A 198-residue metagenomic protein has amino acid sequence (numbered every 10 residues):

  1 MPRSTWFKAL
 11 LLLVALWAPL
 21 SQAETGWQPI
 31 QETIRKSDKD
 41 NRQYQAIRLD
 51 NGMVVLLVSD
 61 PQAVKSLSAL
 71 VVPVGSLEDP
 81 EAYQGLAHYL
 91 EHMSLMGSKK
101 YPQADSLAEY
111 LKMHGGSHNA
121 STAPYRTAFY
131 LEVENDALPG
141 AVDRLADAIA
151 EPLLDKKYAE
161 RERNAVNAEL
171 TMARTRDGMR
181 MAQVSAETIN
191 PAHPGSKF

Functional and structural regions predicted by a protein language model:
M1-L10: Bacterial N-terminal signal peptides that target proteins for export
A18-P19: N-terminal signal peptide c-region/cleavage motif recognized by signal peptidases
Q22-L57: Proteolytic maturation boundary segments
E24-Q28, S98, A141, A148 (+2 more regions): Scaffold signal of the M16-like zinc-metallopeptidase fold and its non-catalytic homologs
Q43-Q45, N51-M53, V64-L70, Y125-T127: Envelope-exposed proteins and targeting segments
L67-E132, T175-D177, N190, F198: M16/MPP (pitrilysin/insulinase) zinc-metallopeptidase core fold and M16-derived inactive scaffolds
Q84, D105-E109, P139-D143, D147 (+3 more regions): Solvent-exposed, polar/charged alpha-helical surfaces in well-ordered, non-transmembrane soluble domains, broadly
M96-K100, E132-A165: M16/insulysin-pitrilysin zinc metalloprotease superfamily fold
